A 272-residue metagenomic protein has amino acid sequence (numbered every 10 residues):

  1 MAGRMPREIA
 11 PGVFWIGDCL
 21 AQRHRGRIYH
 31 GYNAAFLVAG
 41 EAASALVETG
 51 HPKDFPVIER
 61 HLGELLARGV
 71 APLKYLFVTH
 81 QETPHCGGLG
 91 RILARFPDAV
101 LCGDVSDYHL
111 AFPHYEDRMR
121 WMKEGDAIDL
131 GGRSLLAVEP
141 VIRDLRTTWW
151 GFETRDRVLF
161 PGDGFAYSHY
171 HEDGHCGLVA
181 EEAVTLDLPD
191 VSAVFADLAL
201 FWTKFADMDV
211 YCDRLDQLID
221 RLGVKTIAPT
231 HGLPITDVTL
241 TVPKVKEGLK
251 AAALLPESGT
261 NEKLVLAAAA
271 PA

Functional and structural regions predicted by a protein language model:
M1-G3, T236-A272: C-terminal regulatory/interaction regions
R4-E64, W150-E153, R157-P161: Conserved beta-strand hairpin/beta-sheet module of binuclear metal-dependent hydrolase folds, prominently
R7-E8, F96-T148, T154, A206-D207 (+1 more regions): Metallo-beta-lactamase
A45-E48, Y75-T79, A137: Short catalytic-loop micro-motif centered on adjacent basic/acidic residues
H51-P52, T83, A166, P234: Short, glycine/acidic-enriched loop or turn micro-motifs at the edges of active sites
D54-L101: Active-site metal-binding motif and surrounding structural segment of the metallo-beta-lactamase
I142-P229, P234-D237: Metallo-beta-lactamase
